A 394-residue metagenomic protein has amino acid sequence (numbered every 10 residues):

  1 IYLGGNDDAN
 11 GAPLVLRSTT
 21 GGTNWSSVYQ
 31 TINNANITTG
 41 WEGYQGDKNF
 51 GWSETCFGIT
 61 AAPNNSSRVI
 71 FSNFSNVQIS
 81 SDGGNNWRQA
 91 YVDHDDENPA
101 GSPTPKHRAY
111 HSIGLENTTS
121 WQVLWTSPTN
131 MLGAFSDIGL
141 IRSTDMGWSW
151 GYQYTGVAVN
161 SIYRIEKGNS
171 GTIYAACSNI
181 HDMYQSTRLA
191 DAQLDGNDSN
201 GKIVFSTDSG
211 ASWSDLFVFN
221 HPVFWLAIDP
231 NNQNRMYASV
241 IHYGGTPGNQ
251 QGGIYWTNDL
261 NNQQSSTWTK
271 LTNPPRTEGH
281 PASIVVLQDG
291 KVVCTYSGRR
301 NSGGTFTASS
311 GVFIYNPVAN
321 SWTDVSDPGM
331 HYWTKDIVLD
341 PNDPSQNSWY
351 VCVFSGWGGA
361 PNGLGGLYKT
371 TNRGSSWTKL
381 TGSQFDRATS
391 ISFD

Functional and structural regions predicted by a protein language model:
I1-D394: Extracellular glycan-interacting surfaces
